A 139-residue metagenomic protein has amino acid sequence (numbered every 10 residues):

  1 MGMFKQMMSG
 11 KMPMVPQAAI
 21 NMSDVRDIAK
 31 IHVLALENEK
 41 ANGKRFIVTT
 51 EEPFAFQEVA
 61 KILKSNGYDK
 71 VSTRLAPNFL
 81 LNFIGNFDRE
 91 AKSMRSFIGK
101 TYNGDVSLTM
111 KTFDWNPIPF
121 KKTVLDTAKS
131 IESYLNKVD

Functional and structural regions predicted by a protein language model:
M1-A19: NAD(P)-dependent short-chain dehydrogenase/reductase
M1-G2, A35-F46: Glycine/proline-rich active-site loop of Rossmann-fold NAD(P)-dependent oxidoreductases
V15-L34, K44: Substrate-positioning beta->alpha
D24-I28, A55, P119-F120: An acidic site on a long C-lobe helix of protein kinase domains
H32-L36, L63, V124-I131: Hydrophobic "lid"/C-terminal helical patch of Rossmann-like NAD(P)-dependent dehydrogenase/epimerase domains
F46, E51-N103, N136-K137: Terminal hydrophobic/aromatic helix or amphipathic segment near a protein terminus
L108-M110, I118-D139: Amphipathic terminal alpha-helices
